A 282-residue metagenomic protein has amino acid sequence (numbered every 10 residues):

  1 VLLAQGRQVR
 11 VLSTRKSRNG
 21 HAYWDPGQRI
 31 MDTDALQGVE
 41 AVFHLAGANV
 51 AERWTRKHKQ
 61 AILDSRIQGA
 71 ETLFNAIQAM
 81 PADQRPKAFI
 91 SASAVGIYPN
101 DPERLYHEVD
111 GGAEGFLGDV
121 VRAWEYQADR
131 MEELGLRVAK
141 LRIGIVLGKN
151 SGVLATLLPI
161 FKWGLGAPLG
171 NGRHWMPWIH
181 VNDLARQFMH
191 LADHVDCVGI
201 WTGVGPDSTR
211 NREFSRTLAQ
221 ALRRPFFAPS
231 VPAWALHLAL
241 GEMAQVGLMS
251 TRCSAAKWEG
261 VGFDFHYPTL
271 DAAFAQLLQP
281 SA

Functional and structural regions predicted by a protein language model:
S17-T72: NAD(P)H-binding glycine-rich loop region in Rossmannoid oxidoreductase-like domains and their noncatalytic homologs
E71-G115: Conserved Rossmann-fold NAD(P)-dependent oxidoreductase catalytic core, especially the SDR/UDP-sugar
S93, Y126-K149: Conserved beta-loop-beta element that borders a ligand/cofactor-binding pocket
G112-L117, G144-S151, N171-V181: Glycine-rich "substrate-gating" loop/helix at the edge of Rossmann-like oxidoreductase active sites
R122, L134-L136, L147-T156, L191-W201: Glycine/proline-rich active-site loop of Rossmann-fold NAD(P)-dependent oxidoreductases
L158-G166, H174-T209: Alpha-helical substrate-binding/gating segment
L191-E242, A275-A282: Mid/C-terminal beta-alpha module of Rossmann-like enzyme folds, strongest in SDR-family dehydrogenases/epimerases
Q245-A282: C-terminal amphipathic/interface module of NAD(P)-dependent oxidoreductases and related NAD-binding regulators
